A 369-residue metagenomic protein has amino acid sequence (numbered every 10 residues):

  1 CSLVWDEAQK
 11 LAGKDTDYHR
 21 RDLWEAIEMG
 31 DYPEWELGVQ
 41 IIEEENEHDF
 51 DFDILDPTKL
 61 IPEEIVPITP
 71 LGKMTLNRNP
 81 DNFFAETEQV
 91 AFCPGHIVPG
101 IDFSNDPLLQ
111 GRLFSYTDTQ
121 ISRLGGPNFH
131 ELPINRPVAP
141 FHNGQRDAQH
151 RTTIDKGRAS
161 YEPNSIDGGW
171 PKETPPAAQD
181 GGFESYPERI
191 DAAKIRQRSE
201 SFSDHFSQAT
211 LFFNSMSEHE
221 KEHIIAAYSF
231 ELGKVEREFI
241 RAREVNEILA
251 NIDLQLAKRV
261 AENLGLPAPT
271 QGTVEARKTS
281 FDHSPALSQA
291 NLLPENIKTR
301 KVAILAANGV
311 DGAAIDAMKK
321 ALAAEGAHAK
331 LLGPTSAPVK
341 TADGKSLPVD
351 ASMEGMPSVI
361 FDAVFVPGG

Functional and structural regions predicted by a protein language model:
C1-Q9, K14: Internal mixed beta-strand/loop scaffold within catalytic domains of large alpha/beta enzymes
C1-S2, W35, Y161, V310: Generic detector of bulky aromatic hydrophobic side chains
S2, A85-E86, A314-D316: A short secondary-structure junction signal
G13, D17-Q289, E295: Charged, compositionally biased interaction regions
I65, P367-G368: Short glycine-rich loop/turn motifs that provide flexible caps or phosphate-binding loops at active sites
F230-V235, F239-A242, I248-P367: Extended, subdomain-level signal for the structured scaffold at the beginning of enzyme domains
